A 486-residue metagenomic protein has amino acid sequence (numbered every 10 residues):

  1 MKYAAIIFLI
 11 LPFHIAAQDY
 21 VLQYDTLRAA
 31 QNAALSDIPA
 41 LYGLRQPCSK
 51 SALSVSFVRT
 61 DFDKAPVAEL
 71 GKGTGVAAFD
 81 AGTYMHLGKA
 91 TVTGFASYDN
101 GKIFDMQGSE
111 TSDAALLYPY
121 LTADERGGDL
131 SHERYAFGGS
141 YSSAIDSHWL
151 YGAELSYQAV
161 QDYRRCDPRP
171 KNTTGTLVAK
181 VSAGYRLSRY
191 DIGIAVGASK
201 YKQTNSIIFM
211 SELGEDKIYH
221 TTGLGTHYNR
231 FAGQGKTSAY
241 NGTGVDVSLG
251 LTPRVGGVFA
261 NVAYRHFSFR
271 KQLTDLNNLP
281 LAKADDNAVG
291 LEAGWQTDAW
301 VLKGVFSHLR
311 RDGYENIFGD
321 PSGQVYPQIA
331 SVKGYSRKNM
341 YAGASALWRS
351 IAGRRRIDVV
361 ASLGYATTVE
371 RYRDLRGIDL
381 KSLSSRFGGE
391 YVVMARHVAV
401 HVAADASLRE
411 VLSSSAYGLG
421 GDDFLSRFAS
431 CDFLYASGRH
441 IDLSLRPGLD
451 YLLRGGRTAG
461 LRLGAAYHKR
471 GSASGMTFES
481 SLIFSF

Functional and structural regions predicted by a protein language model:
I15-F104: N-terminal, post-signal peptide beta-strand-biased segments of exported outer-membrane/organellar beta-barrel and other
Y20, L187, S474-F486: Outer-membrane beta-barrel "beta-signal"
P47-L53, G88-G94, S147-A153, S188-I194 (+6 more regions): Outer-envelope beta-barrel architecture signal
L53-R59, G94-N100, A153-A159, I194-K200 (+9 more regions): Transmembrane beta-barrel strands of outer-membrane/channel proteins
K64-L70, D105-T111, Y163-P170, N205-E212 (+8 more regions): Outer-membrane beta-barrel translocator domains and adjoining extracellular loop/strand segments of Gram-negative
G73-F79, S131-F137, P168-L177, N241-V247 (+8 more regions): Residues that define the transmembrane beta-barrel architecture of outer-membrane proteins
F79-M85, F137-S143, A179-Y185, A198 (+9 more regions): Residues on the lipid-exposed face of transmembrane beta-strands in outer-membrane beta-barrel proteins
T226-A361: Long, internal scaffold/assembly segments composed of regular secondary structure
